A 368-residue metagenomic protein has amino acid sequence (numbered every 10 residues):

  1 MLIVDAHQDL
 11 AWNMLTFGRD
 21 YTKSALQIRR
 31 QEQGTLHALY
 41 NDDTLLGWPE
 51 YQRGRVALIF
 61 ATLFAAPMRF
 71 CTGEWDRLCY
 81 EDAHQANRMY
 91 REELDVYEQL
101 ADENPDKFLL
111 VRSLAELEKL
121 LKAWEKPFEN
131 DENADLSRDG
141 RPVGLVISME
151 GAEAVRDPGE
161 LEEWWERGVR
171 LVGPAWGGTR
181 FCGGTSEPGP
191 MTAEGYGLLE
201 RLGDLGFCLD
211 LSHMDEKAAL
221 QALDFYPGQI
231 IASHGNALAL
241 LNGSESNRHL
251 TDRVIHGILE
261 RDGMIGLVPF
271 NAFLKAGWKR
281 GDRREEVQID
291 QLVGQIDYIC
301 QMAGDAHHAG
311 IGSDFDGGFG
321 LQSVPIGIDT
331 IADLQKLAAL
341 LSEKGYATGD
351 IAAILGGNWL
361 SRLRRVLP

Functional and structural regions predicted by a protein language model:
M1-A175, T179-A193, L240, N247-P368: N-terminal hydrophobic targeting/anchoring segments and the immediately downstream early-domain regions of hydrolases
P188-D224, Q229-H234: Loop-centered beta-sheet repeat module
M214-L240, E245-D262: Acidic, glycine-rich loop-and-beta core segments that form the ion-binding/anion-interacting portion of active sites
